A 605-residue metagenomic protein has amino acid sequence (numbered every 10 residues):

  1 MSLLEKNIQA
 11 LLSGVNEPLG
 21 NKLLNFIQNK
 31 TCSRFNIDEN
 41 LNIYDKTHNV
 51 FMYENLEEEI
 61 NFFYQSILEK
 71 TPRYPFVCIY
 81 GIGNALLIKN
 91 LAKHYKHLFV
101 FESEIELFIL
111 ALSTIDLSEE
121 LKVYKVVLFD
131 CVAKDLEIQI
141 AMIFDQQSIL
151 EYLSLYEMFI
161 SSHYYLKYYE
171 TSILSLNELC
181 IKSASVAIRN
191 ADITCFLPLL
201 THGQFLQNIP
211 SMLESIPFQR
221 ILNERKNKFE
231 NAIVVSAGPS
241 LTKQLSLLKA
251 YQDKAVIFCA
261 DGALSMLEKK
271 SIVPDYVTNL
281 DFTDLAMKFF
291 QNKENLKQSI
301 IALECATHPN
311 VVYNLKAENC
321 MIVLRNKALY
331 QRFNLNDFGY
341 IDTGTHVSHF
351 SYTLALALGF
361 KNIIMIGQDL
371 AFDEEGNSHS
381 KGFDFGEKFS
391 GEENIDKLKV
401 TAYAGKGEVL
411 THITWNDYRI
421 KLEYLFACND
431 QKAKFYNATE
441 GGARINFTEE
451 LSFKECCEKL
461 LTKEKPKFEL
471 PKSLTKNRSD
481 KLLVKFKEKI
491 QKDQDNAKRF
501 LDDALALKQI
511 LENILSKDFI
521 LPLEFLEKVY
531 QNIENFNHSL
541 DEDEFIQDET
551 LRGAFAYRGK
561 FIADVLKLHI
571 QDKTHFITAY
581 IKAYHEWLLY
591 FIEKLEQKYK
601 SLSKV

Functional and structural regions predicted by a protein language model:
M1-A232, P239-A255, S265-M266, L285-Q298 (+2 more regions): N-terminal donor/sugar-recognition subdomains of glycan-related enzymes, prototypically the membrane-proximal stem
P72-V77, E230-V234, P274-Y276, L329-Y340 (+1 more regions): Short, basic, glycine/proline-bearing loop/turn elements
F76-G81, F99, A232-S236, I257-C259 (+4 more regions): Structural motif
E102, A263-L264, S271-D281, A355-G382: Glycine-rich phosphate/pyrophosphate-binding loops and their adjacent beta-strand/loop elements at enzyme active sites
I115-L117, V273-D275, D281, E318-N319 (+4 more regions): Short secondary-structure boundary/capping segments
L241-V256, A260-N319, V323-R325, Y340-I341 (+1 more regions): Glycine-rich phosphate/ribose-binding loops and adjacent secondary-structure elements that form binding surfaces
P309-L370: Active-site/ligand-binding-proximal alpha/beta "capping" segment
N377-L425: Phosphate-binding loop/pocket of nucleotide- and phosphate-handling active sites
